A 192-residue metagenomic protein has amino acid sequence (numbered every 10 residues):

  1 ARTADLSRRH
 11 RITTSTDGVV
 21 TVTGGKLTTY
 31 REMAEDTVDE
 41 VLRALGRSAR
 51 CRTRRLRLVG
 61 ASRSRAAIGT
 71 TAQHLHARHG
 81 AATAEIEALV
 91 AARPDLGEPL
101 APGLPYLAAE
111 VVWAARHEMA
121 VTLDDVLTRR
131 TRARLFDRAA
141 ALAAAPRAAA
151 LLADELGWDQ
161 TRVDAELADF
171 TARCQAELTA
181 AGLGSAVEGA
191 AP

Functional and structural regions predicted by a protein language model:
A1-P192: C-terminal accessory subdomains/tails of enzymes that are appended
